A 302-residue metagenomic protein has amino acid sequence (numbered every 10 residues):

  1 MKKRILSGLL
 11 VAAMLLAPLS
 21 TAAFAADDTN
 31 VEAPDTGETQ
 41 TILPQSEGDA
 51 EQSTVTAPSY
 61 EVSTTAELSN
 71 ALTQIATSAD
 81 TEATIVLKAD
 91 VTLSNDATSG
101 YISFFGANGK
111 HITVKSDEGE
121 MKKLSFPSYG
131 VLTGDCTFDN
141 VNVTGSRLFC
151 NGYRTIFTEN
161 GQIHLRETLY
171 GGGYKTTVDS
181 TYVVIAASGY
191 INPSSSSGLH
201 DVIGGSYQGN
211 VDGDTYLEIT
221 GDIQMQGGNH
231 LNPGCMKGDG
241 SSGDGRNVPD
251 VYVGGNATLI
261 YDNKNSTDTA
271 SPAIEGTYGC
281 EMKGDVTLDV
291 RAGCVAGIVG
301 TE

Functional and structural regions predicted by a protein language model:
M1-D28: Gram-positive Sec-dependent secretion signals
G8, T21, E47, T54 (+7 more regions): Compositionally biased regions
A22-A83: Low-complexity, acidic Ser/Thr/Pro-rich repeat tracts that form intrinsically disordered stalk/linker regions of very
S63-E67, T84-K110, M121-K122: N-terminal extracellular ligand-recognition/capping segment immediately after the signal peptide
L72, L93-A97, S241: Short, solvent-exposed polar/charged micro-motifs at secondary-structure junctions
T77-A83, S103-K123, P127-E302: Surface-exposed loop/turn motifs in large extracellular/passenger domains
